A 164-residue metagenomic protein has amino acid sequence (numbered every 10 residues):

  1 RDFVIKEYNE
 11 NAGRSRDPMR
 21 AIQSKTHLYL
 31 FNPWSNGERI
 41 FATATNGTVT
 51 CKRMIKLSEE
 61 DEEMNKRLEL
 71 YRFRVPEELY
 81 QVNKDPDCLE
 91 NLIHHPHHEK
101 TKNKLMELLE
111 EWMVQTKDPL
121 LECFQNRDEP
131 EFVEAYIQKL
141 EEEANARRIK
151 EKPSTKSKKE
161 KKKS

Functional and structural regions predicted by a protein language model:
R1-E78, K100, R148, K158: C-terminal cap/loop subdomain of S1 sulfatases and analogous C-terminal strand-loop tails that border
E60-E77, V82-S164: Long, internal low-complexity/basic segments
